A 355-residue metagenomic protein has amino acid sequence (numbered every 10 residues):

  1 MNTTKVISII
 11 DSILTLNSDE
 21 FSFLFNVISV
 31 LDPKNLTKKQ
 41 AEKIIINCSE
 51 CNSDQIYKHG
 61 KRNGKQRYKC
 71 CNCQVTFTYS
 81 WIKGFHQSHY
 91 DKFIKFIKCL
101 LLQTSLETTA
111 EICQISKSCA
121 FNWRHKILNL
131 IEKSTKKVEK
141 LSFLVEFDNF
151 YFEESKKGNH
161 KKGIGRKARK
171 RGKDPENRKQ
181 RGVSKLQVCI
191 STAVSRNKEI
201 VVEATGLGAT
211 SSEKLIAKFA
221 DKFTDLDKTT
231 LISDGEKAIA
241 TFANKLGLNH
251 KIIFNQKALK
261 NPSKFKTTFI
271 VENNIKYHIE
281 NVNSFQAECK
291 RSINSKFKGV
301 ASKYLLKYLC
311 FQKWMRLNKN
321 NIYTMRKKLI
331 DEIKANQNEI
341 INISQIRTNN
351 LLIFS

Functional and structural regions predicted by a protein language model:
M1-S355: Residue-level recognition of single "structural anchor" positions that define or cap local secondary structure
